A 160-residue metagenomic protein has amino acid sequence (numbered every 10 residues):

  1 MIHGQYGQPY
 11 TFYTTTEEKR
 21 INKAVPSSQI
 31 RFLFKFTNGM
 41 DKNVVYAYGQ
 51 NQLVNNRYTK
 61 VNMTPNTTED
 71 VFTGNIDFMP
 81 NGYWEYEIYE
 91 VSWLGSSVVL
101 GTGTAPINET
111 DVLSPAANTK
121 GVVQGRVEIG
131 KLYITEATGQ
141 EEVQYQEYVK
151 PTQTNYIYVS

Functional and structural regions predicted by a protein language model:
M1-Q50: N-terminal "first-domain core" detector
M40-V45, E69-V71, W93-V98: Short, surface-exposed beta-strand/loop "edge" segments at domain boundaries and coil↔beta transitions
V44-A47, Y58-K60, Q124-K131: Well-ordered beta-strand positions in beta-sheet-rich domains
G49-M79: A beta-strand/beta-hairpin structural motif
I76-Y133: Internal, hydrophobic beta-strand segments that form the core of beta-sheet-rich folds
A116-S160: Compositionally biased low-complexity segments at domain edges in trafficked proteins and select soluble regulators
